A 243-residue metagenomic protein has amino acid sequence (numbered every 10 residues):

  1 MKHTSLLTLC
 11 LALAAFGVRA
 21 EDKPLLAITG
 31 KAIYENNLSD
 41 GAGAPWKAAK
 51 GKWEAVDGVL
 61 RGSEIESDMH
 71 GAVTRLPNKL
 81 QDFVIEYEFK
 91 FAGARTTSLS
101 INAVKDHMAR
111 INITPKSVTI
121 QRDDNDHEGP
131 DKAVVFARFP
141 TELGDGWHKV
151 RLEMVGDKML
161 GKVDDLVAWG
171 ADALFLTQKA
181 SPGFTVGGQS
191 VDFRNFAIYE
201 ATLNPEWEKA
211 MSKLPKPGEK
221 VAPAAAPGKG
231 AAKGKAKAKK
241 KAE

Functional and structural regions predicted by a protein language model:
C10-V18: Hydrophobic h-region of N-terminal signal peptides that target proteins for export in Gram-negative bacteria
E21-K50, P205-P227: Extracellular carbohydrate-recognition regions
L38, I85-Y87, G146-G161: Short tryptophan-centered beta-strand motifs in secreted/extracellular beta-sheet-rich domains of glycan-recognition
K52-H70: Short carbohydrate-recognition loop motifs
E64-D126: Secretory/extracellular carbohydrate-interaction modules and structurally similar beta-sandwich "look-alikes"
G71-N78, F136-E142, D172, P182-G183: Beta-strand-rich interaction surfaces with strong enrichment in secreted/lumenal proteins
H127-K149: Short, aromatic/His-centered strand-loop micro-motif at the edge of beta-sheets
K162-S181, T185-G187: Short, solvent-exposed beta-strand-to-loop segments that form ligand-recognition rims of beta-rich domains
